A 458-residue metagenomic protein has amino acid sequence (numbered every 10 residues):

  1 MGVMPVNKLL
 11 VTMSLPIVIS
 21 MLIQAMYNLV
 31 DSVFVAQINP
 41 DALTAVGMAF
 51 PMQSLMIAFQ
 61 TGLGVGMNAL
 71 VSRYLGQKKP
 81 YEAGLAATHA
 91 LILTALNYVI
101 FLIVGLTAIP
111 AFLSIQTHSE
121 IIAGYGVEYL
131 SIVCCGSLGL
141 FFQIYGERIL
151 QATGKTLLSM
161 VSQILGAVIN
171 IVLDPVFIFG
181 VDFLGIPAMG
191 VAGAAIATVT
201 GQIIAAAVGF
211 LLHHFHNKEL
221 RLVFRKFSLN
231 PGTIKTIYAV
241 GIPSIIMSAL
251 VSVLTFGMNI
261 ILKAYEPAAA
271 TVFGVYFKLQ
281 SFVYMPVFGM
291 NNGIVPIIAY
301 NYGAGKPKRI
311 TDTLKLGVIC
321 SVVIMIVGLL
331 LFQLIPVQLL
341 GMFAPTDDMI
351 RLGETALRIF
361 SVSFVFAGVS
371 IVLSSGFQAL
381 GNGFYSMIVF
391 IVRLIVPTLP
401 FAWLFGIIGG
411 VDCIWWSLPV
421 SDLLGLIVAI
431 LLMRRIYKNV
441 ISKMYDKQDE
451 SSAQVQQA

Functional and structural regions predicted by a protein language model:
M1-S14, V71-L138, I186-I242, I298-S363 (+1 more regions): Short alpha-helical transmembrane segments in multi-pass integral membrane proteins
G2-V33, Q37-I38, S54-G66, L70 (+7 more regions): N-terminal transmembrane alpha-helices
T12-D31, I132, Q143, G166 (+5 more regions): Transmembrane helical elements of multi-pass membrane transporters/channels
I17, M21, V33, A69 (+15 more regions): Transmembrane alpha-helix boundary and packing residues in multipass membrane permease domains and related
L22, M26-T44, L113-E120, V176-M189 (+5 more regions): Helix-terminus/linker motif at the lipid-water interface of multi-pass membrane proteins
P40-P51, G126, L130, A195 (+2 more regions): Small-residue hotspots at the loop-to-helix junctions and early N-terminal turns of transmembrane alpha-helices
L43-I103, L140-S159, F256, V272-L330 (+3 more regions): Small-residue-rich hydrophobic transmembrane alpha-helices
G64, V133-Q151, S159-A167, G193-A207 (+5 more regions): Short runs within selected transmembrane alpha-helices of multi-pass transporters and secretion channels
